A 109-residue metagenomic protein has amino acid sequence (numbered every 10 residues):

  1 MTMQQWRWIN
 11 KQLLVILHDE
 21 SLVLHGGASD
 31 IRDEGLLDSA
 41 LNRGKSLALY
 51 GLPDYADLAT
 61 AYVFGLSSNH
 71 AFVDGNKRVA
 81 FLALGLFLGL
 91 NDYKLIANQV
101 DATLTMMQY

Functional and structural regions predicted by a protein language model:
M1-Y109: FIC/Doc superfamily catalytic core
